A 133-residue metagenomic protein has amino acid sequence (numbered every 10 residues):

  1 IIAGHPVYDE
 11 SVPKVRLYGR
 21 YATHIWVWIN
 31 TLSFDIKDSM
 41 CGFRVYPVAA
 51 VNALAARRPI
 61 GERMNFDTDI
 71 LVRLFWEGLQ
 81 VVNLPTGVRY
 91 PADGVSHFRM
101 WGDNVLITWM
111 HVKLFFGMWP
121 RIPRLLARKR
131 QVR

Functional and structural regions predicted by a protein language model:
I1-M64, P91-F98, G102-T108, V112: Acceptor/aglycone-binding surface of glycosyltransferases and processive sugar-polymer synthases
F34-D35, R58-E62, L71-R89: Catalytic donor-sugar/metal-binding loop of nucleotide-sugar-dependent glycosyltransferases
G42, I70-L71: Short, hydrophobic alpha-helical packing/hinge segments within bilobed ligand-binding/sensory domains
A49-A50, G78, L106-R133: Terminal low-complexity segments of carbohydrate-biosynthetic enzymes
